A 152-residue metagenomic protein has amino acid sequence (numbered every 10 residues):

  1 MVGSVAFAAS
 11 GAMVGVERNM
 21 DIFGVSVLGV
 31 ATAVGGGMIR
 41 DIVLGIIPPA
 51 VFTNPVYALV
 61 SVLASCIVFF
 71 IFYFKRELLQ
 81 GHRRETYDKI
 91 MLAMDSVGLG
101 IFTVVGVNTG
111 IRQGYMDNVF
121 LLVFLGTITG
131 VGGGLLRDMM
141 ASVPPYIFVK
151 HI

Functional and structural regions predicted by a protein language model:
M1-S4, A50-L63, D117-G130: Structural signature of hydrophobic alpha-helical transmembrane segments
S4-A12, A33-V34, M38-I42, S61-F74 (+3 more regions): Transmembrane alpha-helical segments of multi-pass membrane transport proteins and ion-pumping complexes
F7-N19, F23, V27-A31: Juxtamembrane transmembrane-helix termini in multi-pass membrane transport proteins
R18-I22, G45-T53, R76-D88, I147-F148: Interfacial helix-loop-helix linkers and transmembrane-helix boundary segments in multi-pass membrane proteins
F23-A31, N54-V60, R83-G98, V149-I152: Cytoplasmic-side transmembrane-helix entry/capping segments in multi-pass membrane proteins
I42-F52, V105-L121: Helix-coil boundary and interhelical linker segments in multi-pass alpha-helical membrane proteins
Y87-M94, G98-G110, V119-G126: Amphipathic alpha-helical interface segments
F120-V131, L135-I152: C-terminal transmembrane helix-loop-helix hairpin of multi-pass membrane proteins
